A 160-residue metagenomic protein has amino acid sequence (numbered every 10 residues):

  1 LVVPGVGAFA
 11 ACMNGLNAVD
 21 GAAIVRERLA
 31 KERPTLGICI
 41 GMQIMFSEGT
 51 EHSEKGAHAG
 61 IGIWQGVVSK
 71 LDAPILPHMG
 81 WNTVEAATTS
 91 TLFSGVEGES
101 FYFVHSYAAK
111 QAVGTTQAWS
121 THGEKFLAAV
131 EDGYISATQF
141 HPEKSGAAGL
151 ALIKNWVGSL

Functional and structural regions predicted by a protein language model:
V2-P4, A137: Structural motif
P4, C39, F103-H105: Short beta-strand segments
V6-G80: Cysteine-nucleophile active-site neighborhood
A30, Q65-L160: Amide-donor transfer/coupling interface in amidating biosynthetic enzymes
